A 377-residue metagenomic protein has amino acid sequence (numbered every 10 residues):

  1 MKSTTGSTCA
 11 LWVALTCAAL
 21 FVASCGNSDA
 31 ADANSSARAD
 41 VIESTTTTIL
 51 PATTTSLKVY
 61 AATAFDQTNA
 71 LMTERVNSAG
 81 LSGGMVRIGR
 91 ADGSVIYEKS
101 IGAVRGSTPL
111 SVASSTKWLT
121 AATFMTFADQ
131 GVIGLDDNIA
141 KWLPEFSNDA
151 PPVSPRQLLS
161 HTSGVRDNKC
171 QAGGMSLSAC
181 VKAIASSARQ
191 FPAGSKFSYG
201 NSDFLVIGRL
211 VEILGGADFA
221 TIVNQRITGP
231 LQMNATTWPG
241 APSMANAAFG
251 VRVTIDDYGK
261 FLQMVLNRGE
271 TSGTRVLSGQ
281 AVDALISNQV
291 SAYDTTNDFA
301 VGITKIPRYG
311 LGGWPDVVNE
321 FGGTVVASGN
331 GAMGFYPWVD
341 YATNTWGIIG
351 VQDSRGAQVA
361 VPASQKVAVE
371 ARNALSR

Functional and structural regions predicted by a protein language model:
V22-S24: C-terminal motif of bacterial Sec signal peptides marking the signal peptidase cleavage site
D40-S56: Extracellular mucin-like PTS domains
M72, V86, L110-D136, F204-E212 (+2 more regions): Active-site SXXK
T73-R105, Q232, G312, P337-D340 (+1 more regions): A short, well-structured edge-of-sheet supersecondary motif
S94-K99, C170-A193, A217-T237: Short, charged, amphipathic alpha-helices and their helix-cap/turn boundaries
G106, S111-S115, F127-R166, S186 (+2 more regions): Active-site helix/loop module of the DD-peptidase/beta-lactamase fold, centered on the serine-lysine SxxK catalytic
L158-H161, L205-L210, F249-T271, Q280-V282 (+2 more regions): Active-site-proximal alpha-helical segments within enzyme catalytic domains
A235-A241, A245, F249, S287-I348: Active-site Gly/Thr loop motif
